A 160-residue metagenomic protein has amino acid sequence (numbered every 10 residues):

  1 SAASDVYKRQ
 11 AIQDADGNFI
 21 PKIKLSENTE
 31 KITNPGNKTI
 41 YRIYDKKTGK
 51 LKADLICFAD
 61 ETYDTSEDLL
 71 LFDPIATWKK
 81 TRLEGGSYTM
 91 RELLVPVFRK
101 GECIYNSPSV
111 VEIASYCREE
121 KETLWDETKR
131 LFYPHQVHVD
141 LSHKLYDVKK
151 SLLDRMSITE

Functional and structural regions predicted by a protein language model:
A2-Y7: Short, small-residue-biased leader/transition segments that mark boundaries at the very start of proteins
D14-I75: C-terminal structural cap/anchor segments
L51-E160: Extended hydrophobic packing segments that form well-structured cores
